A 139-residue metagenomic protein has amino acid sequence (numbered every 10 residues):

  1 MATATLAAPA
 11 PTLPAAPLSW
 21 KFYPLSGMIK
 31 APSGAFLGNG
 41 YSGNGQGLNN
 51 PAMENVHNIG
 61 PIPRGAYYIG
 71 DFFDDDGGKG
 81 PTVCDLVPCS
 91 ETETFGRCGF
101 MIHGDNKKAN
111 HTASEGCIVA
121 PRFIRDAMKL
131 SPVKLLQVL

Functional and structural regions predicted by a protein language model:
A2, L6-C98: Gly/Pro-biased beta-strand-loop elements
D71-L139: Exported/periplasmic cell-wall-interacting domains
